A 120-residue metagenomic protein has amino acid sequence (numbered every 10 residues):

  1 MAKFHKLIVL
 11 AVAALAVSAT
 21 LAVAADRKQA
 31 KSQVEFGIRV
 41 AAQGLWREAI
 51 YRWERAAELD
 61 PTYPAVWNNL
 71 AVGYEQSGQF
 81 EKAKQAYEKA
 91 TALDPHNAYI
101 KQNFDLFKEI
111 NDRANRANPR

Functional and structural regions predicted by a protein language model:
A30-K31, P64-A65, A98-Y99: Helix-start (N-cap) detector for alpha-helical repeat units in TPR-like alpha-solenoids, especially tetratricopeptide
A42-Q43, Q76-S77, L106-R113: Register position in tetratricopeptide repeats
R55-E58, T91-A92: Conserved structural position within tetratricopeptide repeats
